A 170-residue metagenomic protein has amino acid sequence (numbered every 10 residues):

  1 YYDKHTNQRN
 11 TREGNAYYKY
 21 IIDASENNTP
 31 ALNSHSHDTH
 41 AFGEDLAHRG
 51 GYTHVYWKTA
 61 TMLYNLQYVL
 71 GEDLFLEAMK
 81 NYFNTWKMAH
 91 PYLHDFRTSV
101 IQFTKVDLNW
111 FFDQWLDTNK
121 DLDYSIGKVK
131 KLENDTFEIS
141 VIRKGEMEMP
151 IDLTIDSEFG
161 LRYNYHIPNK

Functional and structural regions predicted by a protein language model:
Y1-I142: Hydrophobic alpha-helical and helix-loop surface patches within well-folded domains that function as non-catalytic
L122-K170: Long, His/Glu/Asp-enriched segments that create or flank divalent metal/ion-associated functional microenvironments
